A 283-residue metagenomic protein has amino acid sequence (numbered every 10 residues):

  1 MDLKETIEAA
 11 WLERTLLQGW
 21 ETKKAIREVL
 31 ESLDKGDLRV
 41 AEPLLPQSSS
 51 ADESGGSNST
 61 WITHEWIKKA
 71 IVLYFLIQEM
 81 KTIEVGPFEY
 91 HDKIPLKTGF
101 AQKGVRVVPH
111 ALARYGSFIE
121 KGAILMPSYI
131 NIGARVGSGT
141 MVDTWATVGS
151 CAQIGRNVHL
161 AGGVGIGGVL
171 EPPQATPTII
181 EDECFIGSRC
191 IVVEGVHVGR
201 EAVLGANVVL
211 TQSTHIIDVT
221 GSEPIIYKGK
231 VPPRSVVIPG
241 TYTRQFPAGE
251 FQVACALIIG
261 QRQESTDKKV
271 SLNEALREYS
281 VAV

Functional and structural regions predicted by a protein language model:
M1-G104, R234, P239-V283: Terminal amphipathic alpha-helical/low-complexity segments used for targeting or macromolecular assembly
A101, V105-Q245: Structural signal for interior beta-strand "rungs" in well-ordered beta-sheet cores of soluble enzyme domains
